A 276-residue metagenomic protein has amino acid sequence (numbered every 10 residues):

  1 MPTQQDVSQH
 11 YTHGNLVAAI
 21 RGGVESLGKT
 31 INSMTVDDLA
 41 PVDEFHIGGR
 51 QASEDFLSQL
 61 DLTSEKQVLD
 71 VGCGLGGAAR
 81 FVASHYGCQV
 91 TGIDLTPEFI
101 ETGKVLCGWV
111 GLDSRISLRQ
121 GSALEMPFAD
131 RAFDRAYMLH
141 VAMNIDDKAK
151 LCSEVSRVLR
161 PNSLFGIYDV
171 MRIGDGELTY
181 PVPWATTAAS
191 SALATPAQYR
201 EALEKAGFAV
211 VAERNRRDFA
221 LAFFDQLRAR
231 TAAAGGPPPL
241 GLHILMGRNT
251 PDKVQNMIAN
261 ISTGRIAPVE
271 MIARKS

Functional and structural regions predicted by a protein language model:
M1-S26: N-terminal auxiliary segments of SAM/dcSAM-dependent transferases
K29-I31, H46-K66: Conserved alpha-helix/loop element of class I SAM-dependent methyltransferases that forms part of the SAM/SAH-binding
Q67-E125: Class I SAM-dependent methyltransferase SAM/SAH-binding core
L124-R135: A short acidic, Gly/Pro-enriched loop at the edge of an enzyme's catalytic core that lines a small-molecule cofactor
A149-L164: A short glycine-rich, Lys/Arg-flanked "PGG" loop and its adjoining helix->strand segment in the class I
V170-S190: Short, glycine-/aromatic-enriched active-site segment of Class I SAM-dependent methyltransferases
S191-G207: Short alpha-helix
A212-S276: Conserved Class I S-adenosyl-L-methionine
